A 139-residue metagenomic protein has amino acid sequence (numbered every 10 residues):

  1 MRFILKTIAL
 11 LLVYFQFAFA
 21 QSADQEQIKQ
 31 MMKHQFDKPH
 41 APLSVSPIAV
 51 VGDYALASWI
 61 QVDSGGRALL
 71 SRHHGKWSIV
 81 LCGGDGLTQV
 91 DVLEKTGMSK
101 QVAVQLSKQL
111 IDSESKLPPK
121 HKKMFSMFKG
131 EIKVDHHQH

Functional and structural regions predicted by a protein language model:
R2-L10, Y14: Sec-dependent signal peptide recognition, specifically the positively charged N-region followed immediately by
F15-A20: Sec/Tat signal peptide C-region and signal peptidase I cleavage site
Q21-S44: Short, non-transmembrane alpha-helical segments in secretory-pathway proteins
F36-H40, D53-L56, H139: A beta-strand edge to alpha-helix "cap/lid" segment located at domain peripheries
L43-S71: Exposed beta-strand-loop-beta-strand "reactive/processing" segments of non-cytosolic proteins
G66-K76, Q101-V102, F128: Short beta-strand segments and strand-loop junctions that repeat across beta-rich extracellular domains
L70-V92: Short beta-strand edge/turn micro-motifs at domain boundaries
G84-H139: Low-complexity, intrinsically disordered terminal/linker segments enriched in charged and Gly/Pro repeats
